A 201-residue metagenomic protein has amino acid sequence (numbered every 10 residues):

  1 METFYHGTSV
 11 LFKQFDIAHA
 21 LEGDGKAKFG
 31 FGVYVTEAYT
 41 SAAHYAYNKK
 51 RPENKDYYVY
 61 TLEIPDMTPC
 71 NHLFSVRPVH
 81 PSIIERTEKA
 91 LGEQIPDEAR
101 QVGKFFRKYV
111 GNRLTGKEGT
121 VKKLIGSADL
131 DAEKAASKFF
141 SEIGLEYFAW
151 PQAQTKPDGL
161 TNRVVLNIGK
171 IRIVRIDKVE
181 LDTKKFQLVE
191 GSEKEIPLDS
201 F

Functional and structural regions predicted by a protein language model:
M1-K28, T36, A46-F201: Active-site and NAD+-binding cores of ADP-ribose-processing enzymes
G32: Active-site rim elements
Y39-S41: GIY-YIG-like beta-to-alpha core
